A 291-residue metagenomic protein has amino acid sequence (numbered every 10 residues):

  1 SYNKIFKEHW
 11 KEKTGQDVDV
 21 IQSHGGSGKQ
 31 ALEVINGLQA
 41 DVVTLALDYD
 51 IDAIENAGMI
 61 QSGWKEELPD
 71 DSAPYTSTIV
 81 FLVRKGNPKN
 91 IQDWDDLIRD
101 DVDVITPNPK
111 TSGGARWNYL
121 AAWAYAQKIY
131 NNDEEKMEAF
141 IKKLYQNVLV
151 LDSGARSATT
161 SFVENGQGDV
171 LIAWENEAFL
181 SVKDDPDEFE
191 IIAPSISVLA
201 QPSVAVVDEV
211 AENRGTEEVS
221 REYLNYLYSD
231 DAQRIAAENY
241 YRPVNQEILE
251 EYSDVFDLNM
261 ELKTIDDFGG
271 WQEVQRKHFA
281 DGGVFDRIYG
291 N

Functional and structural regions predicted by a protein language model:
S1-A57, E67-L68, W174: Early extracytoplasmic/lumenal segment of secretory-pathway proteins
Y2, Q30, Q39, A46-D50 (+8 more regions): Stable alpha-helical elements in mature extracytoplasmic
K4, S27, G37-Q39, L47-D50 (+7 more regions): Solvent-exposed coil/turn segments that connect beta secondary-structure elements in extracytoplasmic/periplasmic
G37-V43, V102, E164-V170: Alpha-to-beta junction loops
E55-K128: A conserved helix-loop-strand patch within extracytoplasmic ligand-binding domains of the periplasmic binding
A73-F81, E138-Y145, L151-S153, D184-E217 (+1 more regions): Periplasmic-binding protein-like
I129-S195: Ligand-binding pocket segment of bilobal, Venus flytrap-like solute-binding proteins
A211-N291: Extracellular/periplasmic juxtamembrane helices and adjacent flexible linkers that interface with membrane partners
